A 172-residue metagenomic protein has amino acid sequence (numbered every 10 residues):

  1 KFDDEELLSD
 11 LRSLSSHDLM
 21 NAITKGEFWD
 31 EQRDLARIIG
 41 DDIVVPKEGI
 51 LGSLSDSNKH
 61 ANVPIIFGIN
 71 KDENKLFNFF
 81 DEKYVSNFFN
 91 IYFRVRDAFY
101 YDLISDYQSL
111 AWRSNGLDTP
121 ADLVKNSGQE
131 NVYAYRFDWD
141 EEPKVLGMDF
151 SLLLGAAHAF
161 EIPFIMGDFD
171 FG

Functional and structural regions predicted by a protein language model:
D4-G172: Substrate-gating cap/lid region and adjacent catalytic-acid/histidine neighborhood within extracellular/lumenal
